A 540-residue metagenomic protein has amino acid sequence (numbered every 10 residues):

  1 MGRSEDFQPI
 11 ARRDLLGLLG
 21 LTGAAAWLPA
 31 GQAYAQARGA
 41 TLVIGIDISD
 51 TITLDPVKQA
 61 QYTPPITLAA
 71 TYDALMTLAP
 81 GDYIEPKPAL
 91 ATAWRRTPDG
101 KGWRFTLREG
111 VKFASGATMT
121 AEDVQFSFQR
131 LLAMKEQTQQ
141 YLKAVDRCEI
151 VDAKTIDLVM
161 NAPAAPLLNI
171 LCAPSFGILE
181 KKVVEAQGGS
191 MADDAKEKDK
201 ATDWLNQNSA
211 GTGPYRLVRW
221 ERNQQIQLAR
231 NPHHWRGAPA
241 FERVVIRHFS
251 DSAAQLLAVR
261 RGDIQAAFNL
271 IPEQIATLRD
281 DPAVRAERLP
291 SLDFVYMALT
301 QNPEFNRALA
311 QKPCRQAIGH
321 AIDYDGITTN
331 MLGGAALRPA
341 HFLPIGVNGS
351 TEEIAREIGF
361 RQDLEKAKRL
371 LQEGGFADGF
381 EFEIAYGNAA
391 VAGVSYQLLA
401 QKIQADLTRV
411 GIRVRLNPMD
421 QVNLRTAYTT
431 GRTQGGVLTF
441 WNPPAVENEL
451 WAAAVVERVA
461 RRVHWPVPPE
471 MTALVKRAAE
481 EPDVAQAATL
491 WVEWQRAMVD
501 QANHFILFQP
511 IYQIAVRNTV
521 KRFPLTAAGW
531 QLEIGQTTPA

Functional and structural regions predicted by a protein language model:
M1-A11, L18-G23: N-terminal secretory signal peptides
L15, L21-G23, Y62-I66, A165 (+8 more regions): Detector for C-terminal structural segments
G45-P98, Q129, A210-P214: N-terminal lobe/hinge region of extracytoplasmic solute-binding protein
A79-G81, S175-P239, R243, E365: Gly/Pro-rich hinge or "lid" segments in bacterial periplasmic/extracellular proteins
T92-Q137, V151, D157-V159, P166-L167 (+3 more regions): Aromatic- and charge-enriched surface segment that lines or borders ligand/interaction sites
T106, Q140-D193: Surface-exposed binding/hinge segments that line and control ligand-binding clefts or catalytic entry sites
R108, N231-T277, L292, Q316 (+1 more regions): Ligand-site clamp/hinge motif
L337-G374, A390-L398: Structural transition elements
